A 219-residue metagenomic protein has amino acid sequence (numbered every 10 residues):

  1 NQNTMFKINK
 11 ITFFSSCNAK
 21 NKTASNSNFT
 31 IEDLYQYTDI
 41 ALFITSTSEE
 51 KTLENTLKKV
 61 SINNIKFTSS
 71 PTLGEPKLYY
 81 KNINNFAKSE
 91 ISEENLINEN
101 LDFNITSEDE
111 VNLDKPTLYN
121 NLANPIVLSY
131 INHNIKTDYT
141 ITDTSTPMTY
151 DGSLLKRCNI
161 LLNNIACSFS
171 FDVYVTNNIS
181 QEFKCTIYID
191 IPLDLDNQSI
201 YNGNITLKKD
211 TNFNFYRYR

Functional and structural regions predicted by a protein language model:
N1-A166, Y174-R219: Non-catalytic macromolecular-recognition regions in eukaryotic signaling proteins
